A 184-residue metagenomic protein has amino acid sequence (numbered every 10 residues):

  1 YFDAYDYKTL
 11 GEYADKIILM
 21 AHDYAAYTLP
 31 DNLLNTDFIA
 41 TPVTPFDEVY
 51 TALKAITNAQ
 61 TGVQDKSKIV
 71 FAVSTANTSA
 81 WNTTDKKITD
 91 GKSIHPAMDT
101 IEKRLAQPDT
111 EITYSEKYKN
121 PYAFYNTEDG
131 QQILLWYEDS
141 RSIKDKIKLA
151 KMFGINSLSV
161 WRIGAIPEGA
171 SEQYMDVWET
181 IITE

Functional and structural regions predicted by a protein language model:
Y1-T100: Substrate-binding surface in catalytic domains of secreted glycosidases
T9, A14, T28, E128 (+2 more regions): Solvent-exposed, flexible loop/coil residues
L53-Q60, L105, A150, I181: Hydrophobic, Leu/Ile/Phe/Ala-enriched alpha-helical segments that form helix-helix packing faces
K68, T75-K148, M175-I182: Glycan-binding loop/region signatures in secreted carbohydrate-active enzymes
S142-E184: Acidic/aromatic/glycine-rich contiguous surface patches that form carbohydrate-binding/processing clefts and analogous
